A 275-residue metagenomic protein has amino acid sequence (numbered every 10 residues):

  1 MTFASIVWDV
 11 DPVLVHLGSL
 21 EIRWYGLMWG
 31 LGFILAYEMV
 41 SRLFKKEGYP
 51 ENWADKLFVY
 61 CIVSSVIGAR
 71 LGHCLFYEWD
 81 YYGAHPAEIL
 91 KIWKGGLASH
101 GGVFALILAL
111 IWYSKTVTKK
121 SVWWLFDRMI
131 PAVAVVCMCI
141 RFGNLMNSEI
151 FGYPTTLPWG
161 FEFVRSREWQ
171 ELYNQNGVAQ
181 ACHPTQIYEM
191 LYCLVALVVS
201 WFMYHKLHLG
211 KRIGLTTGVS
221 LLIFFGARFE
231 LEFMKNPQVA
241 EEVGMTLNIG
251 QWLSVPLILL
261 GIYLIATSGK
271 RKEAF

Functional and structural regions predicted by a protein language model:
M1-F275: A feature for loop-to-transmembrane-helix boundaries and adjacent hydrophobic helices in multi-pass integral membrane
